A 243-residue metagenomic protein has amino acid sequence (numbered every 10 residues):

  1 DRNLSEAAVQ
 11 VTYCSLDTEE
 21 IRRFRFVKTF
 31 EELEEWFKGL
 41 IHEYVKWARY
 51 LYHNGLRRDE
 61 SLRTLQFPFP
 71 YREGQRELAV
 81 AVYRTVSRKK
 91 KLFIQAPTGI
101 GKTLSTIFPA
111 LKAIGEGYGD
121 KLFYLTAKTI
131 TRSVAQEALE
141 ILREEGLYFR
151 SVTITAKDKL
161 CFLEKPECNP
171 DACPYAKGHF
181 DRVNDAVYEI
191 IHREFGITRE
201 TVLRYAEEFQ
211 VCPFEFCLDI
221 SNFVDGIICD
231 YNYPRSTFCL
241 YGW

Functional and structural regions predicted by a protein language model:
D1-L33: Nucleic-acid nuclease catalytic cores
E31-T64: Charged, low-complexity
Y52-Q95: Conserved pre-motif I regulatory segment
D59, L65, Y118-I227, N232-R235: A substrate-engagement module of RecA-like helicase motors
G74-A81, S105-P109, D230-Y233: Well-ordered alpha-helical segments embedded in enzymatic catalytic cores
Y83-R84, T103-Y118, A138-L142: Walker A/P-loop NTP-binding motif
S87-P109, K121: Walker A/P-loop
C239-G242: Short, conserved "post-DEAD/DEAH" coupling segment immediately C-terminal to helicase motif II within the SF2/RecA-like
